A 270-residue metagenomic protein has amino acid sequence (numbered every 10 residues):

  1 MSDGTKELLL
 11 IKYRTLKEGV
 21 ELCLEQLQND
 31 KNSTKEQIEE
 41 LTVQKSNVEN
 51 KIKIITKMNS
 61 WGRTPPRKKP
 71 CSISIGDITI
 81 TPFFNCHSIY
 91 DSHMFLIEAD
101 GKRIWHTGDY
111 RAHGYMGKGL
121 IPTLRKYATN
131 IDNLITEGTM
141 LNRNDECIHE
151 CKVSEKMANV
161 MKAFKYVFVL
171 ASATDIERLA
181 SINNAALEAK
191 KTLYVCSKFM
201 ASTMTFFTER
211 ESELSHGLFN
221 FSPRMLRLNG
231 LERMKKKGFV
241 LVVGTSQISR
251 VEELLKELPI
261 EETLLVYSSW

Functional and structural regions predicted by a protein language model:
M1-E188, T192-G217: His/Asp/Glu-rich metal-coordinating catalytic cores of metallo-dependent phosphodiesterases/hydrolases acting on
T107, V169-L170, V242-V243, Y267-S269: Thr-Gly-centered strand-to-loop micro-motif
K126-T129, L255-E262: Short, conserved loop/helix-junction motifs that constitute active-site signature segments in enzyme catalytic cores
D132, K165, G238-F239, T263: Conserved acidic residues
T136-M140, G244-S246, S268-W270: Short loop/turn segments at strand-loop or loop-helix junctions that form parts of catalytic or ligand-binding pockets
T192, L264-L265: The feature marks the mature, well-folded catalytic cores of soluble enzymes
K198-L258, V266: A contiguous, basic/glycine-rich beta-loop/short-helix subdomain that forms a polymer-engagement track
